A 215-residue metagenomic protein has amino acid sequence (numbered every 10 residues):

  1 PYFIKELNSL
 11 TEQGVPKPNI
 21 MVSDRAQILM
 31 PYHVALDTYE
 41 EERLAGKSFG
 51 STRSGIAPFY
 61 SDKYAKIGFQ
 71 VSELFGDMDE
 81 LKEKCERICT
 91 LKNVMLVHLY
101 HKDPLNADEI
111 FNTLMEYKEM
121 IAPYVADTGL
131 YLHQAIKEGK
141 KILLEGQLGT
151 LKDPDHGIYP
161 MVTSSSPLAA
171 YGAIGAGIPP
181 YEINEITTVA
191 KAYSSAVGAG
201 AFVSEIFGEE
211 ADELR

Functional and structural regions predicted by a protein language model:
P1-R215: Non-transmembrane, aqueous-exposed alpha-helical and coiled segments at domain scale
